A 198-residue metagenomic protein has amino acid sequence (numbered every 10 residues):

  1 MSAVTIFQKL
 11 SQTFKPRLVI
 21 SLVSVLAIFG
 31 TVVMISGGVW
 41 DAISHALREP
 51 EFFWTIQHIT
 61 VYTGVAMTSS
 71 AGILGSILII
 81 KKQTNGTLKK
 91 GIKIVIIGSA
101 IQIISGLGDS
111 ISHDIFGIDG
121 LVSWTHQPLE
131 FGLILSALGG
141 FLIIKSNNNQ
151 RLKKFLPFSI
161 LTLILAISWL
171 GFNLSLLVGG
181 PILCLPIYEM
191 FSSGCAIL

Functional and structural regions predicted by a protein language model:
M1-V19: Short, Lys/Arg-rich, polar N-terminal cytosolic tail immediately upstream of the first transmembrane signal-anchor
S2, I59-S76, P128-I144, F191-L198: Hydrophobic cores of alpha-helical transmembrane segments in multi-pass inner/ER membrane proteins, independent
L26, G30-V33, V61-G64, I94-Q102 (+2 more regions): Hydrophobic alpha-helical transmembrane segments of polytopic
T31-H45: Alpha-helical transmembrane segments of multi-pass membrane proteins
E51, T55, I167, P181-M190 (+1 more regions): Intrinsically disordered, flexible peripheral segments
F52, N85-I94, G108-L161, F172-L185: Membrane-interface helix-loop-helix junctions at boundaries between adjacent transmembrane segments
Q57-I101: Membrane helical hairpin/interfacial module
